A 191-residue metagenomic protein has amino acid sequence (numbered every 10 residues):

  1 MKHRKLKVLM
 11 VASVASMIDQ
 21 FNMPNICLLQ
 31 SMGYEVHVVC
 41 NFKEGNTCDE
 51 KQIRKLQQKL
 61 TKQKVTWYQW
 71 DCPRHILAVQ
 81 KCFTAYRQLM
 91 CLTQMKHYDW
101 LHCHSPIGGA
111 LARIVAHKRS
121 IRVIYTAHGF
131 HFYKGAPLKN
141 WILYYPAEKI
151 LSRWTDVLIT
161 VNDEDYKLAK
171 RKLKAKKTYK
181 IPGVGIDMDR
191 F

Functional and structural regions predicted by a protein language model:
K7, D99-W100: Structural motif
K7-L9, A116-Y133, E148, I159 (+1 more regions): Active-site proximal beta-strand in glycosyltransferases
M10-K81, E164-K172, T178-K180: N-terminal strand-loop element at the rim of the active site of nucleotide-sugar-dependent glycosyltransferases
G45-T47, R74-L77, H131-A136, D187-F191: A short acidic, helix-capping loop that chelates divalent metal ions and anchors anionic groups
Q80-R87, R122-I124, F132-I150, W154: Nucleotide-sugar donor phosphate/pyrophosphate-binding loop at the beta->alpha transition of glycosyltransferases
L92-D99: Glycine-rich phosphate-binding loop signature in dinucleotide/nucleotide-binding domains
C103-G108: Short His-centered aromatic/hydrophobic patch
K149-F191: Donor nucleotide-sugar binding/catalytic pocket of nucleotide-sugar-dependent glycosyltransferases
